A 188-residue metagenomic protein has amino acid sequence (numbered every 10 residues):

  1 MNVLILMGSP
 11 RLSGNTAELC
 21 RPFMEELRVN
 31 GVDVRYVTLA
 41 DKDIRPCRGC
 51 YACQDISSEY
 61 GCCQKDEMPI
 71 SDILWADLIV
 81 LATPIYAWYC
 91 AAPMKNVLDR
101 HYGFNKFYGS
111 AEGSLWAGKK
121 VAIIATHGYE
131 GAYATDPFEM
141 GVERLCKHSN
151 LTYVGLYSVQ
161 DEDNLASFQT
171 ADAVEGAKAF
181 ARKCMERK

Functional and structural regions predicted by a protein language model:
M1-G103, A166-S167, A171-K188: N-terminal beta1-alpha1-beta2 submodule of the flavodoxin-like/Rossmannoid cofactor-binding fold
I5-L6, I124, G128, D163: A short, mixed-charge helix-start or loop-turn motif at secondary-structure junctions
N105-E112, D163: A short, acidic/glycine-rich surface segment
G109-V154: Short, glycine-/small-residue-rich phosphate/pyrophosphate-handling segment
A132, D163-A166: Short active-site-adjacent structural elements
G155-Q160: Beta-strand-loop-alpha "switch" segments that mediate conformational coupling across diverse proteins
